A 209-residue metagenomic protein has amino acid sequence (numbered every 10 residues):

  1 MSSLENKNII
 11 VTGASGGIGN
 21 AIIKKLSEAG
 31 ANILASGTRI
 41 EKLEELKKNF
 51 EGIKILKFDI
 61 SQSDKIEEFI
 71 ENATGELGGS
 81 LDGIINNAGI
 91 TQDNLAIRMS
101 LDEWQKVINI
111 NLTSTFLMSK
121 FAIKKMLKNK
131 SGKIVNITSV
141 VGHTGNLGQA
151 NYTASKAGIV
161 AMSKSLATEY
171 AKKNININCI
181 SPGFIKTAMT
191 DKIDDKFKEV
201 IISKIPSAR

Functional and structural regions predicted by a protein language model:
S15-G16: Conserved glycine-rich cofactor-binding loop
F58-F69, L101: The beta1-alpha1 cofactor-binding region of Rossmann-like NAD(H)/NADP(H)-dependent oxidoreductases
L95-A96, E103-I108, T190, F197 (+1 more regions): Substrate-binding pocket helix/loop in short-chain dehydrogenase/reductase
I97, T144-A150, K172-K173, A208: Active-site loop immediately N-terminal to the catalytic Tyr-X3-Lys motif of short-chain dehydrogenase/reductase
S119, S155, S163: Active-site helix of classical SDR
K124, T168-K172: Alpha-helical segment proximal to the catalytic Tyr-Lys
S139: Residue(s) in the substrate-gating loop at a strand-loop-helix junction that position the organic substrate next
